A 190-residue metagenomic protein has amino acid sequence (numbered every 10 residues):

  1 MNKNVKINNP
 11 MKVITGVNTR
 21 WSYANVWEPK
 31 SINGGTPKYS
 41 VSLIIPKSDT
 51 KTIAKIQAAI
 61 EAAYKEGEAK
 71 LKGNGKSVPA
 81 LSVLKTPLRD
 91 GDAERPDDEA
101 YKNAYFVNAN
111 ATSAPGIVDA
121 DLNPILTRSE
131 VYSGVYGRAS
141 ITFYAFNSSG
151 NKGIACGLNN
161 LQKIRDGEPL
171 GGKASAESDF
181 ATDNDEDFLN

Functional and structural regions predicted by a protein language model:
M1-F106: OB-fold ssDNA-binding interfaces and closely related basic DNA-contact patches used across DNA replication/repair
M1-M11, E168-N190: Acidic, gly/ser/pro-rich intrinsically disordered tails
I45-K47, F143-A145, R165: Beta-strand elements of well-folded, non-transmembrane domains
Q57-A62, L122-P124, G172-D183: Short intrinsically disordered coil segments
N108-L126: Beta-strand/loop nucleic-acid-binding surfaces
A120-G137, Y144-I154: Exposed beta-sheet edge/beta-hairpin loop segments within beta-rich domains
S148-E168: OB-fold/S1-family single-stranded nucleic acid-binding modules
